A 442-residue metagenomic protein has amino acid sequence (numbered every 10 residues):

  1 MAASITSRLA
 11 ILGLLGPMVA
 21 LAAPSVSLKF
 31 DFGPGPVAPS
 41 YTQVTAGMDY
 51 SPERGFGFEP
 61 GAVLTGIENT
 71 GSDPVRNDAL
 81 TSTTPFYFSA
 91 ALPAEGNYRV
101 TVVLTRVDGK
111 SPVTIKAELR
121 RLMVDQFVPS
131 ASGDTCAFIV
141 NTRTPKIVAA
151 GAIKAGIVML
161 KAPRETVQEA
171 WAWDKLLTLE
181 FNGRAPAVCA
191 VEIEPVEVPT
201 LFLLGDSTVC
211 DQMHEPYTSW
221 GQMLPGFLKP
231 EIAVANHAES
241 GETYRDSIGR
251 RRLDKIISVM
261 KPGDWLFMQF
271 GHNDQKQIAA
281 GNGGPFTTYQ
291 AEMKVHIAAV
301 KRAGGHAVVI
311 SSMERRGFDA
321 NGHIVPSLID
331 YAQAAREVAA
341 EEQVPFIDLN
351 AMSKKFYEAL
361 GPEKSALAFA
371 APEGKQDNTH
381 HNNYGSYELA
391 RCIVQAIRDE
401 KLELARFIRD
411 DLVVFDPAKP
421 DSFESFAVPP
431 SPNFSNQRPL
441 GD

Functional and structural regions predicted by a protein language model:
M1-S7: N-terminal secretory signal peptides that target proteins for export/translocation
R8-A20: Bacterial N-terminal signal peptides
A23-H214: Compositionally biased, intrinsically disordered or flexible polar/acidic segments
K29, V234-N236, Q343-F346: Conserved beta-strand scaffold positions in the cores of enzyme catalytic domains, especially in NTP/NDP-utilizing
A117-E118, L228-P230, A303, E342: Short, structured coil segments at secondary-structure junctions
W173-D174, R184-P186, E194-L203, T208-A299 (+1 more regions): Conserved SGNH/GDSL esterase-like catalytic core that processes O-acyl groups on lipids and polysaccharides
R251-D410, V414, P429-D442: Alpha-helical cap/lid subdomain in secreted, periplasmic, or secretory-pathway luminal O-acyl-processing enzymes
